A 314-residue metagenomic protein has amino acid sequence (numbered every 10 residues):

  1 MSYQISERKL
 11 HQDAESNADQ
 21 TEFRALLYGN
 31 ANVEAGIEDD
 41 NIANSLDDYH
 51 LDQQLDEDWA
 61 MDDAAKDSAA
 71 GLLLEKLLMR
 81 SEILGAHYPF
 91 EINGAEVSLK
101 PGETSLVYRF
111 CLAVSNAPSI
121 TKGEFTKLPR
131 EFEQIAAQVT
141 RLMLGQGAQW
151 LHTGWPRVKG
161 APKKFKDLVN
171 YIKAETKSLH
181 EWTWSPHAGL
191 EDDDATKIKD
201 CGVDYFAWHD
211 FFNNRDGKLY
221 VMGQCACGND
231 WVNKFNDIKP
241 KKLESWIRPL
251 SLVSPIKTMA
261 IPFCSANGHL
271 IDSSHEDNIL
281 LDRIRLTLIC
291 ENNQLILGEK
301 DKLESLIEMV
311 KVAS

Functional and structural regions predicted by a protein language model:
M1-Q134: Nuclease-adjacent, charged terminal/linker segments that flank catalytic cores
D13, Q138-V139, E244-R248: Intrinsically disordered, low-complexity boundary segments flanking structured domains
F23, F110, L168-E175, L243 (+2 more regions): Generic structural signal of hydrophobic/aromatic residues within well-ordered alpha-helices of folded domains
G29-A43, D52, K164, K242-L243 (+2 more regions): Alpha-helix initiation/capping motif
C111, C201, C225-C227, C264 (+1 more regions): Generic recognition of cysteine residues
L128-N236: Catalytic centers of nucleases
D216-K218, C225-S254, M259, A266-L270: Intrinsically disordered, low-complexity segments enriched in Gly and acidic/Ser/Thr residues that form flexible
W246, S251-S314: Domain-level recognition of nuclease-like catalytic cores that cleave nucleotide substrates
